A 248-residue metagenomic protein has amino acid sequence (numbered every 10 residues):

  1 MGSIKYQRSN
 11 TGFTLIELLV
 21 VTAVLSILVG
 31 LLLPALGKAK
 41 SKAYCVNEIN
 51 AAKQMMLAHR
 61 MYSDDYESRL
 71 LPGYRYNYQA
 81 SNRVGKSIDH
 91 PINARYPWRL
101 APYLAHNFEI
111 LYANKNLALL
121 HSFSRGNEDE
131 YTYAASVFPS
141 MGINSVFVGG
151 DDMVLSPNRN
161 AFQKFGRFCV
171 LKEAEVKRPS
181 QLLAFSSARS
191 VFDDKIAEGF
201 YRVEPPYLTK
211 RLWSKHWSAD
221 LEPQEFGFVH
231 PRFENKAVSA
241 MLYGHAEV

Functional and structural regions predicted by a protein language model:
M1-R8: N-terminal secretory signal peptides that target proteins for export/translocation
S9-K40: N-terminal single-pass transmembrane signal-anchor helix
G12, A43, L70: Alpha/beta-hydrolase active-site loop signature
A23-L28, Y44-N47, K236: Conserved acidic
L31, K40-A51: Juxtamembrane interface helices immediately C-terminal to a transmembrane segment
E48-V248: Short, well-structured segments within or immediately adjacent to enzyme catalytic domains that line ligand-binding
